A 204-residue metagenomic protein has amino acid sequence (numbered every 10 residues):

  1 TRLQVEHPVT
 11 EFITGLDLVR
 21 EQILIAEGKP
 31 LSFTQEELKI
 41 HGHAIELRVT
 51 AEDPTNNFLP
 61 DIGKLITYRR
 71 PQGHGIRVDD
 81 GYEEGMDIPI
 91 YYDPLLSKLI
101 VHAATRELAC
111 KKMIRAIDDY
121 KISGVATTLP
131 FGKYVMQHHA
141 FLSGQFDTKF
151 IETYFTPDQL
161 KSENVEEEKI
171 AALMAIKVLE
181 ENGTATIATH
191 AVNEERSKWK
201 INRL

Functional and structural regions predicted by a protein language model:
T1: A short beta-strand motif that forms the metal-chelation/ATP-contact edge of phosphoryl-transfer active sites
Q4-L204: Catalytic cores of soluble metabolic enzymes centered on carboxylation/carboxyl-transfer
